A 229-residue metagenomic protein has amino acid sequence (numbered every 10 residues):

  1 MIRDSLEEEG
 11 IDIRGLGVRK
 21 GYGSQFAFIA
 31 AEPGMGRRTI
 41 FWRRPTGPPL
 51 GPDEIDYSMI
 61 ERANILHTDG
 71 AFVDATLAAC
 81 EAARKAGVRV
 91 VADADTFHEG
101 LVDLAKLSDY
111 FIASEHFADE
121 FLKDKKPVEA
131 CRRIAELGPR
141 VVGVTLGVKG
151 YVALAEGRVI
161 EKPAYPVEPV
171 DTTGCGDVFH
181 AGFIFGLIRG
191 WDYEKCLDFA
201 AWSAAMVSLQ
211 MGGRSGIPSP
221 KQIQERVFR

Functional and structural regions predicted by a protein language model:
M1-I65, Q224-R229: Conserved N-terminal subdomain of the carbohydrate kinase-like
I11, V88, G213: Short glycine/serine/threonine/alanine-rich loop segments
A31, G70, E115, L146 (+1 more regions): Glycine-rich, N-terminal phosphate-binding loop of Rossmann-like dinucleotide-binding domains
T39-W42, F111-H116, G182: Short beta-strands and strand-loop turn motifs
G47-D56, D74, A92-G100: Active-site glycine-rich loop that binds ribose-phosphate moieties when present
G70-C80: An aromatic- and histidine-rich active-site surface loop
A78-E161: Conserved phosphate/ATP/ADP-binding segment of small-molecule kinases
P127-R229: Conserved phosphate-binding/catalytic region of the ribokinase-like
